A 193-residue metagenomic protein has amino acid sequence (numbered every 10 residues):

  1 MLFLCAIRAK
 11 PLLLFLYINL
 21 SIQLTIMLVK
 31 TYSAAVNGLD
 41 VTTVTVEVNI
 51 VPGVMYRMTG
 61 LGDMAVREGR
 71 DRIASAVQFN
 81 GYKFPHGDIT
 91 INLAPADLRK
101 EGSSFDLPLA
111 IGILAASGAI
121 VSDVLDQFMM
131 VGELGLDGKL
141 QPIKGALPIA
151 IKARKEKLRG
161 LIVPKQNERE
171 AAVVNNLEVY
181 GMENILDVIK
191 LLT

Functional and structural regions predicted by a protein language model:
F3-A6, P11, F15-T193: Peripheral, non-AAA+ core regions of ATP-driven protein-machinery
